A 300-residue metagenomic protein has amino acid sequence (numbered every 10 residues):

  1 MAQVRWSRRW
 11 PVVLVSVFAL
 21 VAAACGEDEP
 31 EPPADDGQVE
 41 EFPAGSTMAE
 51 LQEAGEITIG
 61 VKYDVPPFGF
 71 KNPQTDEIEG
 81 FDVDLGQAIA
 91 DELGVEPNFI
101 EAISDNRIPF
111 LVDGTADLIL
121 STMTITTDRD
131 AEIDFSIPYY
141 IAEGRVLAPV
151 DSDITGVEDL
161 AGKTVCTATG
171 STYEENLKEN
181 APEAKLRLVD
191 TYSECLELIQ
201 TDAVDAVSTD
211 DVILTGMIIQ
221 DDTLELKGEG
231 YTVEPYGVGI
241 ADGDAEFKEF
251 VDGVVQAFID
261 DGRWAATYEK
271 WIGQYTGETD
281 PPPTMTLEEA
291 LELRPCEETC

Functional and structural regions predicted by a protein language model:
A19-A24: C-terminal motif of bacterial Sec signal peptides marking the signal peptidase cleavage site
C25-A34: Bacterial lipoprotein signal-peptidase II cleavage site
D36-E41, T172-V189, E225-G230, Q256-C300: Ligand-binding clefts/hinges and TM-proximal coupling segments of bilobed small-molecule sensing domains
D36-S121: Extracytoplasmic small-molecule ligand-binding "clamshell" domains of the periplasmic binding protein/Venus flytrap
A44, N98-P109, S152, T172 (+2 more regions): Short helix-initiation/N-cap motifs at beta->coil->alpha
Q87, E96-D159: Acidic, polar ligand-binding/catalytic clefts
P109, M123-A131, K178-E179, Q200-V233: A ligand-binding cleft/hinge motif common to bilobed small-molecule-binding domains
Y140-A148, D211, T215-V255, Y275-C296: Periplasmic-binding protein-like
